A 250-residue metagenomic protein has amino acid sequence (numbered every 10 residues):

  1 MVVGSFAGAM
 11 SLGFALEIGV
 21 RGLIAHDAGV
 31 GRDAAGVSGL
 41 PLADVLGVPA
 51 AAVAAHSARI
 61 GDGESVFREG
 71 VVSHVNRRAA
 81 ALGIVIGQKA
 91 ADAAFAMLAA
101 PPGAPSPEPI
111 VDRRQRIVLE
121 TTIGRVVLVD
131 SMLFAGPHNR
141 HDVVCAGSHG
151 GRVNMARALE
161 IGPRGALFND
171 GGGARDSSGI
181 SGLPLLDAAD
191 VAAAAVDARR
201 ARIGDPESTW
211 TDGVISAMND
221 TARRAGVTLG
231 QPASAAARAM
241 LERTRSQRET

Functional and structural regions predicted by a protein language model:
M1-E249: Residues that scaffold, gate, or flank divalent-cation-dependent active/transport sites
